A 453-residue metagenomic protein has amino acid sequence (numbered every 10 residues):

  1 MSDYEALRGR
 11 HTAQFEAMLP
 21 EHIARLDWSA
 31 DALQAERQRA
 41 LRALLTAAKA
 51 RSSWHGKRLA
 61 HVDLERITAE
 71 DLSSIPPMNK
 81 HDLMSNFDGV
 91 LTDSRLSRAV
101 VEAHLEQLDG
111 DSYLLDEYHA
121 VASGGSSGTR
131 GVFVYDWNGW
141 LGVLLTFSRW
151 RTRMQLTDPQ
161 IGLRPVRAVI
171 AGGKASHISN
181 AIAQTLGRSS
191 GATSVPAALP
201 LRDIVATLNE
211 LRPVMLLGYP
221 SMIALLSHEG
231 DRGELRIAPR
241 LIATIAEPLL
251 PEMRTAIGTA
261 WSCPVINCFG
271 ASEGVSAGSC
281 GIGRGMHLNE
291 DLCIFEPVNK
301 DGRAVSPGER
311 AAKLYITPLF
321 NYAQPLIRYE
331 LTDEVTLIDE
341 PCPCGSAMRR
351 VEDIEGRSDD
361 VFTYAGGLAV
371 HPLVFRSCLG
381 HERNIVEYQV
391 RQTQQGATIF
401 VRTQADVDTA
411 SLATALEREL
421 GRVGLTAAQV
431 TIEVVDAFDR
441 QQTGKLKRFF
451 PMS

Functional and structural regions predicted by a protein language model:
M1-A122, T129-R149, R153-Q160, M215 (+5 more regions): Nucleotide 5′-phosphate-binding alpha/beta core
A48, S123, L216, I257 (+6 more regions): Residue-level signal for inorganic ion chemistry
N138-F147, V166-M222: AMP-binding/adenylate-forming
R188, A238, A260-P264: Short, structured coil segments at secondary-structure junctions
T193-P196, I266-C268, V430-V435: General small-molecule cofactor/ligand-binding pocket signal
P196-D203, P213-R254, I266-E273: Adenylate-forming
L216, Y315, F320-A427: AMP-binding/adenylate-forming catalytic core of the ANL superfamily
L249-P341, S358-D360: Conserved AMP-binding/adenylate-forming
